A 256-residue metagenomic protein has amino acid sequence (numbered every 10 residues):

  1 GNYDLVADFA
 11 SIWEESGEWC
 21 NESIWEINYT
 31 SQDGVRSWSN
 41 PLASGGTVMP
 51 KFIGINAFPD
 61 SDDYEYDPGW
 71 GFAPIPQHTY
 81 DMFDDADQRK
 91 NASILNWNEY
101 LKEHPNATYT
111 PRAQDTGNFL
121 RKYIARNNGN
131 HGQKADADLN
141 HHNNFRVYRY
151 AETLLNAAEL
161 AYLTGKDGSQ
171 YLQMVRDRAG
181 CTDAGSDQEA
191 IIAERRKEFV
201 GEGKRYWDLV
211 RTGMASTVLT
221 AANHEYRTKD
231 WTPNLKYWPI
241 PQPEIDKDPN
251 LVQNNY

Functional and structural regions predicted by a protein language model:
G1-E15: Hydrophobic, small-residue-rich alpha-helical packing segments that form membrane-like cores
G1-N2, W25, D87-N91, N144-V175 (+1 more regions): Extended, hydrophobic/aromatic-rich amphipathic alpha-helical segments that build helical scaffolds
L5, W25, F83, K90 (+3 more regions): Short clusters of hydrophobic/aromatic residues that line enzyme substrate/ligand-binding pockets
I12-D63, N140, F145, R176 (+1 more regions): Long, intrinsically disordered, low-complexity segments
N21-S23, I27-T110, D167: Glycine-rich, aromatic-lined ligand/substrate-binding cores of catalytic and carbohydrate-binding domains
H78-R149: Flexible, polar/acidic helix-loop-strand segments at domain edges
